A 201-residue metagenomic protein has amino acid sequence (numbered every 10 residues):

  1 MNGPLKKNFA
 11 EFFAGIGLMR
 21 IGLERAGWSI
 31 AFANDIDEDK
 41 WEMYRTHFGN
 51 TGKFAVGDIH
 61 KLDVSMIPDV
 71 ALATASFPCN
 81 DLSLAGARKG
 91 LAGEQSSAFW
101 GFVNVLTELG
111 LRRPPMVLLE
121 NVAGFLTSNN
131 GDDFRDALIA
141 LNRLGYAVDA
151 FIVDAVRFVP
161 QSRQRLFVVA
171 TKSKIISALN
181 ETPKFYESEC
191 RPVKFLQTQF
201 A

Functional and structural regions predicted by a protein language model:
P4-N8: Extreme N-terminal starter segment of soluble prokaryotic enzymes
E11-I16: Class I SAM-dependent methyltransferase "Motif I" SAM/SAH-binding loop
E24: Gly/Ala-rich phosphate-binding loop of Rossmann-like dinucleotide-binding domains, activating on the conserved
I30-D35: Conserved SAM-binding motif I beta-strand of class I
E38-E42: Short alpha-helix immediately C-terminal to the canonical SAM-binding loop
N50-I59: Conserved SAM-binding strand-loop segment of SAM-dependent methyltransferases
L62-L72, N80, L84-A201: Class I S-adenosyl-L-methionine
